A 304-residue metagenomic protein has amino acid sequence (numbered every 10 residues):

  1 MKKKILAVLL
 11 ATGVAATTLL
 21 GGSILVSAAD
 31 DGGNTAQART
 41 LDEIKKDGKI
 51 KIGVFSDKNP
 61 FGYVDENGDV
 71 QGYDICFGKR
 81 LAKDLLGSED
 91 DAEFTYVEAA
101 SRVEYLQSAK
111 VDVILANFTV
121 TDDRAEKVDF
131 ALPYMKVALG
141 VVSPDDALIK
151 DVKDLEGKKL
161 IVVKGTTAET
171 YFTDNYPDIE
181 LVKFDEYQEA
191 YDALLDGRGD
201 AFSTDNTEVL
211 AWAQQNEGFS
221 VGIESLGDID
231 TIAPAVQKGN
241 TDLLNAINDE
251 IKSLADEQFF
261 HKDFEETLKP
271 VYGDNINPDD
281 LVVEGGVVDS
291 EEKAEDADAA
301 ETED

Functional and structural regions predicted by a protein language model:
T18-A36: Sec-dependent signal peptide cleavage junction
A29-N34, C76-D84, T166, T231-G273: Extended ligand-binding regions for polar small-molecule ligands
D31-L115: Extracytoplasmic small-molecule ligand-binding "clamshell" domains of the periplasmic binding protein/Venus flytrap
Q37, A92-E104, A147, V182-D192 (+1 more regions): Short helix-initiation/N-cap motifs at beta->coil->alpha
V54-P60, V70-L85, T119, K136-E189 (+1 more regions): Bilobed "Venus flytrap"/periplasmic-binding protein-like clamshell domains and structurally analogous long
S56, M135-S143, N206, L210-K252 (+1 more regions): Periplasmic-binding protein-like
K79, D91-D154, S220: Acidic, polar ligand-binding/catalytic clefts
S101, F118-E126, Y171-D174, Q188 (+1 more regions): A ligand-binding cleft/hinge motif common to bilobed small-molecule-binding domains
